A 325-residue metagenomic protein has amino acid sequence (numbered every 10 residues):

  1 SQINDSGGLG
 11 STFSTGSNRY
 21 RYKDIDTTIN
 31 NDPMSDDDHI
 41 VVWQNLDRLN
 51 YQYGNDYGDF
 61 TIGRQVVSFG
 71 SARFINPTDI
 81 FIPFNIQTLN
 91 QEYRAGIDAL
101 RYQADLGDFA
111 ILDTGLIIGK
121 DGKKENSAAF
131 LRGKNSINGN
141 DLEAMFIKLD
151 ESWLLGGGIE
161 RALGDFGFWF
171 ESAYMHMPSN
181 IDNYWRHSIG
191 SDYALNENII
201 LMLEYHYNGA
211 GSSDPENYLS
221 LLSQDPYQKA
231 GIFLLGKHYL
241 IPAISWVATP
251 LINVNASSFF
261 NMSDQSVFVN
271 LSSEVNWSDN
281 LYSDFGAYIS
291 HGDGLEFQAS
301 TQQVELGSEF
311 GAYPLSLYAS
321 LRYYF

Functional and structural regions predicted by a protein language model:
S1, I62-R64, T114-I118, A144-K148 (+5 more regions): Transmembrane beta-barrel strands of outer-membrane/channel proteins
Q2, F69, P83-I86, F109 (+8 more regions): Sequence/structural signature of outer-membrane beta-barrel proteins
Q2-I111, I117, N135, G292: Outer membrane beta-barrel
V42-D47, R94-D98, E125-A129, E151-L155 (+4 more regions): Residues that define the transmembrane beta-barrel architecture of outer-membrane proteins
R48-Y53, L100-A104, L131-N135, G157-R161 (+6 more regions): Residues on the lipid-exposed face of transmembrane beta-strands in outer-membrane beta-barrel proteins
Y57-F60, F109-L112, G139-A144, D165-W169 (+3 more regions): Repeated loop/turn-to-beta-strand initiation elements of outer-membrane beta-barrel proteins
E160-F259: Detector for outer-membrane/organellar transmembrane beta-barrel domains, recognizing the amphipathic beta-strand
L240, W246, V275, L281-Y282 (+2 more regions): Outer-membrane beta-barrel "beta-signal"
